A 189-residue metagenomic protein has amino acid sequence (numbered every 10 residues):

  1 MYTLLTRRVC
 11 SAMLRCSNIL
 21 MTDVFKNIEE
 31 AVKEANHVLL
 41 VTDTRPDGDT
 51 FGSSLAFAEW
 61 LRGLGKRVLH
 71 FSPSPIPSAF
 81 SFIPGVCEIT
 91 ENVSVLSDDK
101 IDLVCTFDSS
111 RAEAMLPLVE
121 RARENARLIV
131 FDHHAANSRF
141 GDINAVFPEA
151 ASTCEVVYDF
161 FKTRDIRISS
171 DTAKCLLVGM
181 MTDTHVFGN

Functional and structural regions predicted by a protein language model:
Y2, R7, A12-N189: Replace "Mg2+/Mn2+-dependent" with "divalent metal-dependent
